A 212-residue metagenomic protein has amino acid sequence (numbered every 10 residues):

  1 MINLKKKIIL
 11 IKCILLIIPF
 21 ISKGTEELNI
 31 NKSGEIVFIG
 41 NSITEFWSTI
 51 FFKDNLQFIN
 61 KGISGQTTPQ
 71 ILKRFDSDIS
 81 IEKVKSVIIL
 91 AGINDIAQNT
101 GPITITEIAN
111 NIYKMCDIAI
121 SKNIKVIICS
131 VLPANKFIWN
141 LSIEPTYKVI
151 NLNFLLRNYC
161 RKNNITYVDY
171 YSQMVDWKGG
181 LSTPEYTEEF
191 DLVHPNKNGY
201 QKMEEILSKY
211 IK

Functional and structural regions predicted by a protein language model:
M1-I39, T44-D54, I81-E82, N158 (+3 more regions): N-terminal secretory targeting modules
T25-K114, N140, Y147: Conserved SGNH/GDSL esterase-like catalytic core that processes O-acyl groups on lipids and polysaccharides
G40, G62, S130, Y171-M174: Residues at the C-termini of beta-strands that transition into short coil/loop
F46, R74, D78-E82, M115-K125 (+3 more regions): Structured segments of extracytoplasmic/periplasmic soluble domains in secreted or envelope-associated proteins
Q57-I59, K125, N164-T166: Conserved beta-strand segments of alpha/beta enzyme cores
L90-I96, D117-I150: Active-site segments of SGNH/GDSL-like serine hydrolases that catalyze O-acetyl group transfer/hydrolysis on lipids
E107-D117, S121, N151-N158: Alpha-helical scaffolding segments of alpha/beta enzyme cores, especially the outer helices of TIM-barrel or partial
P133-K212: Catalytic His-Asp segment of secreted/periplasmic serine-dependent ester chemistry enzymes
